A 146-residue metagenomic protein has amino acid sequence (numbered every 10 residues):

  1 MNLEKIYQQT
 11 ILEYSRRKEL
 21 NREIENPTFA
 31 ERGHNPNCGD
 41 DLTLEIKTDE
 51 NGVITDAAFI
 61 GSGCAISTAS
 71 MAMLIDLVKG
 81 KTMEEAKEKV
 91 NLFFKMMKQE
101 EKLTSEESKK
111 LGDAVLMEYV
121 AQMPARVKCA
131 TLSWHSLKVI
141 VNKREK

Functional and structural regions predicted by a protein language model:
M1-K146: Domain-level signature for proteins that mediate thiol-based redox and metal-cofactor handling
